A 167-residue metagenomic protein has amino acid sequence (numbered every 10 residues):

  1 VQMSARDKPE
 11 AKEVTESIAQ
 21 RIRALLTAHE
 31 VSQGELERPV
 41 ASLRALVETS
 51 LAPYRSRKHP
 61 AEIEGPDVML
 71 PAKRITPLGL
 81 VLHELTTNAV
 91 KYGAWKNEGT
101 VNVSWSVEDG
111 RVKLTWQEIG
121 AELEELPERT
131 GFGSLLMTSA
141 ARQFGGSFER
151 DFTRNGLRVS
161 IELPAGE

Functional and structural regions predicted by a protein language model:
V1-V14, L36-E37: Short acidic helix/loop segment immediately C-terminal to the autophosphorylated histidine in two-component histidine
T15-S56, S106: Short beta-to-alpha transition helix within the HATPase_c
R55-T100, E128: Conserved short strand/loop->alpha-helix "switch" segment adjacent to the catalytic nucleotide/phosphoryl-transfer site
A61-D67, V107, E118-G120: Heptad-repeat coiled-coil segments of the DHp/HisKA dimerization-phosphoacceptor module
E98-G110, Q117-E118: Short beta-strand/loop element within the Bergerat-fold HATPase_c
S104, T115-Q117, G156-E167: Short C-terminal beta-strand
R111, E122, T153-S160: Glycine-rich nucleotide-binding loop
E124-F152: ATP phosphate-binding glycine-rich loop and adjacent ATP-lid/helix-beta elements within ATP-binding kinase/ATPase
